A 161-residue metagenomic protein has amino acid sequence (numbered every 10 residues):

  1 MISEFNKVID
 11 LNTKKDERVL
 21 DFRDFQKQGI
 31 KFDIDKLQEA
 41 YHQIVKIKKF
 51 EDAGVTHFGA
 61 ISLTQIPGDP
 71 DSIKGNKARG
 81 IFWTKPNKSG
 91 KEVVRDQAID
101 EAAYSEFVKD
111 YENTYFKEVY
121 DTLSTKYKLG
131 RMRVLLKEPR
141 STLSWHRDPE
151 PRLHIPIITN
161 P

Functional and structural regions predicted by a protein language model:
M1-E118: Non-heme Fe(II)/2-oxoglutarate
N113-P161: Catalytic core of non-heme Fe(II) oxygenases with the double-stranded beta-helix
